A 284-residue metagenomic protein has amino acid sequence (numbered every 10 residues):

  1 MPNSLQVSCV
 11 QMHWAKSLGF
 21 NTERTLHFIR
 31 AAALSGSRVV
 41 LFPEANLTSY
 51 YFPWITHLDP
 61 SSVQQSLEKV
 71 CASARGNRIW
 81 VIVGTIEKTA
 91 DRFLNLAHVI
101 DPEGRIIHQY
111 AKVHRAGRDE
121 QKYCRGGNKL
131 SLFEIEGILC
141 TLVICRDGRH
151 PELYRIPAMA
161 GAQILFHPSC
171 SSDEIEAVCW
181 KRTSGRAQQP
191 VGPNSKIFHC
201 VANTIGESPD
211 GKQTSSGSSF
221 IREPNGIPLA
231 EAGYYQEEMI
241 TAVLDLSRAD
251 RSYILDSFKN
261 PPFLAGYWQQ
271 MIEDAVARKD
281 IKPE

Functional and structural regions predicted by a protein language model:
P2-S8: Extreme N-terminal starter segment of soluble prokaryotic enzymes
Q11-K16: Short polar catalytic/cofactor-binding loops
L18-G19, L26-E103, I107-Q109, S171-I197: Cys-nucleophile CN-hydrolase/nitrilase-fold catalytic domain and related Cys-dependent amidase chemistry that acts on
T48, I55, H98, Y110-A116 (+2 more regions): Short beta->alpha transition motifs characteristic of CBS
S62-I82, R149-M239: CN hydrolase (nitrilase-like) catalytic-core segments centered on the catalytic cysteine and neighboring Lys/Glu
V83-T85, L96-V99, S131, S219-I221 (+1 more regions): Short beta-strand scaffold segments in enzyme catalytic cores
K88-P168, D173-R186, I254-K259: Active-site catalytic loop in hydrolytic enzyme cores
R248-E284: A conserved C-terminal secondary-structure "cap"
